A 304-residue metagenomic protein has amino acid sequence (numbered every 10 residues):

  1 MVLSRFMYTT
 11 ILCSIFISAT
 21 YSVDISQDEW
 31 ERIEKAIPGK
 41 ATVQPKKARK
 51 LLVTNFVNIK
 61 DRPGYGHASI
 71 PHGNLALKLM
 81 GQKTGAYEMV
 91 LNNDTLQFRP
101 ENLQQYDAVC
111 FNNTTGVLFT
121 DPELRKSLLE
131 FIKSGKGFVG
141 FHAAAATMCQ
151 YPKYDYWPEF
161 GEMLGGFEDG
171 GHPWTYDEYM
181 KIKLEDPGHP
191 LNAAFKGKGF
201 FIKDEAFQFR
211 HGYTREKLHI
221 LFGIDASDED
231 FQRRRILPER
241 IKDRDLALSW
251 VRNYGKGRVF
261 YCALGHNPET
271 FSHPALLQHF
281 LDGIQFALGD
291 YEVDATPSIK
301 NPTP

Functional and structural regions predicted by a protein language model:
M1-Y8: Bacterial N-terminal signal peptides that target proteins for export
Y8-S18: Bacterial N-terminal signal peptides
V23-K46, K83, S227-P304: Extracellular ligand-binding/catalytic regions of CAZymes and related secreted enzymes and adhesion modules
S26-I37, P173-G255: Catalytic beta-strand/loop cores that center a nucleophilic Ser/Cys/Thr and support acyl-enzyme chemistry
E29, G73-L77, N102, N112 (+6 more regions): Stable alpha-helical elements in mature extracytoplasmic
T42, P63-M148: Helical hinge/lid and interdomain linker segments adjacent to catalytic or ligand-binding clefts that mediate domain
A48-R62: Short beta-strand segments enriched in small/hydrophobic residues
L118-A194: A glycine-rich, often tryptophan-bearing local segment used as a flexible ligand/cofactor-contacting loop or short
